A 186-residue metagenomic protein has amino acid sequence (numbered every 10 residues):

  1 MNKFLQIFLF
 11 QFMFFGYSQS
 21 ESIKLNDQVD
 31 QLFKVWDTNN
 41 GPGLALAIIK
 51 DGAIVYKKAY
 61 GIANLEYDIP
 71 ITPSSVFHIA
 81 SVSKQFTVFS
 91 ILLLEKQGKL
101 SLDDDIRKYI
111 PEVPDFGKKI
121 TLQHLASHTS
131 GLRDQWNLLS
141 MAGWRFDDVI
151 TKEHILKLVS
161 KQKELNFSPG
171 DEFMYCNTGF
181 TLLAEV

Functional and structural regions predicted by a protein language model:
M1-K24: Bacterial Sec-dependent N-terminal signal peptides
F4, G16, Y56-K57, F146-I150: Short acidic/polar alpha-helix capping motifs at helix-coil junctions
F8-F10, W36-T38, I69, D115: Generic marker of residues within folded, mature protein domains
S20-T38: Short N-terminal segments immediately surrounding and downstream of signal-peptide cleavage
Q31-V35, K50-D51, S90: Residue-level detector of alpha-helical secondary structure
D37-P70, L102, K152: A short, well-structured edge-of-sheet supersecondary motif
I62-N177, T181: Active-site-proximal loop and beta-strand segments within enzyme catalytic domains
L183-V186: Well-ordered alpha-helical scaffold segments within catalytic/enzyme domains
